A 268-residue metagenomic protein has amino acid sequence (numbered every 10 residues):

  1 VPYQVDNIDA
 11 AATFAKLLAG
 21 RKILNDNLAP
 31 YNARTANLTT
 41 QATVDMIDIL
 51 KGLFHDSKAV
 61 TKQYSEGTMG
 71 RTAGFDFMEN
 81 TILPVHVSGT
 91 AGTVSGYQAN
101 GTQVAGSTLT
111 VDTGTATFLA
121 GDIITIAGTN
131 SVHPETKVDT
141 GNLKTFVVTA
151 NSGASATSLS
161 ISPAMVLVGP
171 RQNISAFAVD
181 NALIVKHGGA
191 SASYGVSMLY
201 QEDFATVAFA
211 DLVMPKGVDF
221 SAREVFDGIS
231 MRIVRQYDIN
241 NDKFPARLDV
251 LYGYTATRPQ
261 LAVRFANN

Functional and structural regions predicted by a protein language model:
V1-T72: Glycine-rich, mobile lid/loop segments that gate access to catalytic sites or pores
T13-A19, T102-T108, E224-I229: Short linear interaction motifs
A33, L143-T145, K243: Extracellular structured ligand-interaction cores
D45-V168, R264-F265: Autoprocessing Asn-cyclization modules and mimics
G52-T90, V168, N173-N268: Protruding loop/beta-arch "assembly-hinge" segments enriched in small, turn-prone residues
